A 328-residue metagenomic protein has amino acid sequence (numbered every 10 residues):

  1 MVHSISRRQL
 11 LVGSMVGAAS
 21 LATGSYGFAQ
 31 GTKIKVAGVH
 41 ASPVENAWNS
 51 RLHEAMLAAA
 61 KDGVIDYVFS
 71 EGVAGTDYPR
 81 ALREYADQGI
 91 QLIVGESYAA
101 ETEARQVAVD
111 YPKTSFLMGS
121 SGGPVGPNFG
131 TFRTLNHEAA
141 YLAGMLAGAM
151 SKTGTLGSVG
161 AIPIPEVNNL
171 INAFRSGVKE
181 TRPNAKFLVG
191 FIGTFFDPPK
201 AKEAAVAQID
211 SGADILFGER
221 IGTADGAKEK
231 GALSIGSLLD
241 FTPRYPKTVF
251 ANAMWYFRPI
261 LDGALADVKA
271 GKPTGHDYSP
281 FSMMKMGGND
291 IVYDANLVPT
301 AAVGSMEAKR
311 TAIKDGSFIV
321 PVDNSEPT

Functional and structural regions predicted by a protein language model:
V2-A18, A22: N-terminal secretory signal peptides and thylakoid transit peptides that target proteins across membranes
S25-G38: C-terminal segment of N-terminal export signals and the immediately downstream linker at the start of the mature
K35-A59, V68-Y78, Y98, P163-N169: Extracytoplasmic "Venus flytrap"
M56, L142-A185, V189, H276-P299: An alpha-beta-alpha
I90-S97, L117-G119, S211-I221, S237: Periplasmic-binding protein-like
V109-T134, L238-T248: Flexible loop/hinge segments that line or gate small-molecule binding clefts
P124-L146, S158-P163, P246-P259: Short beta-strand elements at the ligand-binding edges of bilobed clamshell
A270-T328: Hinge/cleft segment of the Venus flytrap/periplasmic-binding protein
